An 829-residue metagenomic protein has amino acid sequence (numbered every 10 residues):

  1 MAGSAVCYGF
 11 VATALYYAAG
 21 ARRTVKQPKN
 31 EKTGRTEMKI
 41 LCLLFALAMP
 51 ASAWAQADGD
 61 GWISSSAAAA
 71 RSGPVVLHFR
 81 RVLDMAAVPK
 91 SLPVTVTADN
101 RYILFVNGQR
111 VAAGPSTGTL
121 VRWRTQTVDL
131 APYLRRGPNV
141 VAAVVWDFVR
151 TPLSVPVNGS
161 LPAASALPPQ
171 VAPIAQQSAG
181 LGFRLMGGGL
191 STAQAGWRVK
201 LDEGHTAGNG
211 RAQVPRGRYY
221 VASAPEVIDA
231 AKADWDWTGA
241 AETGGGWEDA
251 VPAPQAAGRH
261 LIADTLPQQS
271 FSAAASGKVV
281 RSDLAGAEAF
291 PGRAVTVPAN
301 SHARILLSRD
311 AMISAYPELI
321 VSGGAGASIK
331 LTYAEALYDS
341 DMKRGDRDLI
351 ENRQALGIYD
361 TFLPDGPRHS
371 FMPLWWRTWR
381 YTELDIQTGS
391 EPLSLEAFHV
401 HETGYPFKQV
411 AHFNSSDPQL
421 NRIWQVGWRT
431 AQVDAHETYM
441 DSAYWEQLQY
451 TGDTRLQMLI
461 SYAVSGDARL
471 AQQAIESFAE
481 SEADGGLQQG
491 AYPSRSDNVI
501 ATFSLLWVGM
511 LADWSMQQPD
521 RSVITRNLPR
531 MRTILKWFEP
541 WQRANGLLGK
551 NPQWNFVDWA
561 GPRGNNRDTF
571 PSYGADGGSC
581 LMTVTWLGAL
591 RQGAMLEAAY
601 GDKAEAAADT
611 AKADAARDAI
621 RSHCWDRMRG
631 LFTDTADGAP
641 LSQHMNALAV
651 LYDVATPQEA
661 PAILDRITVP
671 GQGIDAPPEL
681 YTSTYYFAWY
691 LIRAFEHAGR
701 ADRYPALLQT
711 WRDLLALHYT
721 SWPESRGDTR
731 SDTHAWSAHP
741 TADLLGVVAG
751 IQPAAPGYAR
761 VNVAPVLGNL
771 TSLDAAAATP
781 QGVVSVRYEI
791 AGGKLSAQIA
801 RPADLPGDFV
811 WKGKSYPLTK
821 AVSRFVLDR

Functional and structural regions predicted by a protein language model:
G3-G20: Short, compact, well-ordered microdomains
K26-E37: Short, Lys/Arg-enriched N-terminal segments with co-localized hydrophobic residues within the first ~10-30 amino acids
C42-P50: Bacterial N-terminal signal peptides
A51-A55: Sec/Tat signal peptide C-region and signal peptidase I cleavage site
Q56-D441, D453, R469-L470, A474 (+5 more regions): Extracellular/oxidizing-compartment recognition motifs
V111-A112, T192, V784-V786, Y816-L818: Short, isolated positions in well-ordered beta-strands
R380-Y381, F809, K814-R829: C-terminal beta-strand-rich structural cap/linker in extracellular carbohydrate-active enzymes
Q449-Q798, A803-G813: Active-site core of glycosidic bond-cleaving carbohydrate-active enzymes
